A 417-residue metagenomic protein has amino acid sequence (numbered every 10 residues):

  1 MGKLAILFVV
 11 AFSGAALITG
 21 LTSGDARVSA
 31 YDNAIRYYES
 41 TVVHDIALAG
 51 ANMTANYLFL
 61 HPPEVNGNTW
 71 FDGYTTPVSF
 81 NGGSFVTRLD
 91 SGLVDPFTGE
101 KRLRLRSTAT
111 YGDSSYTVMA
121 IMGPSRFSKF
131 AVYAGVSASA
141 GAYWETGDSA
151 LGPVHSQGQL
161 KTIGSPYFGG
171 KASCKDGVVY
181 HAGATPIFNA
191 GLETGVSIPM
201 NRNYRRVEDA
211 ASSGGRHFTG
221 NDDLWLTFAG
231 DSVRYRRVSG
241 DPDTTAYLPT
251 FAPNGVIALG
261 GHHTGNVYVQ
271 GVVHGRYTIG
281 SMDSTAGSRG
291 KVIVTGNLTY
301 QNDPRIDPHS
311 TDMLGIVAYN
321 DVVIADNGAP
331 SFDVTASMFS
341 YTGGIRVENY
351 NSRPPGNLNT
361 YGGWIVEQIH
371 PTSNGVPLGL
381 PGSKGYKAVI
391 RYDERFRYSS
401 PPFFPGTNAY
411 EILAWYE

Functional and structural regions predicted by a protein language model:
M1-G158, E411-E417: Beta-strand/loop motifs with alternating small/hydrophobic and polar/acidic residues, enriched in the first structured
G67, G82, G99, D113 (+4 more regions): Intrinsic-disorder/low-complexity loop/linker signature
R104-R106, R234, T278, R346: General beta-strand recognition
R126-D326, A388-I390, E394-E417: Primarily marks folded extracellular/lumenal domains of secretory and cell-surface proteins
I306-G379: Extended C-terminal subregions enriched in glycine
R353-E417: Compact functional segments
